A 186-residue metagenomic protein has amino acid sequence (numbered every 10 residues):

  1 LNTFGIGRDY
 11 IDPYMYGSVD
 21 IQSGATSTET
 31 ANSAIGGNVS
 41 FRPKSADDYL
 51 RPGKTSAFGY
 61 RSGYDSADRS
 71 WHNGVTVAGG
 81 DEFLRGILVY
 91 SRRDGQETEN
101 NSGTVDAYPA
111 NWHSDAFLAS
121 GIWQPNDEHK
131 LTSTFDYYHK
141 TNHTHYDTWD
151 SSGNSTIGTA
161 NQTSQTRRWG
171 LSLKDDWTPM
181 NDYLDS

Functional and structural regions predicted by a protein language model:
L1-Y14, S23-K54: Flexible, glycine/serine/threonine-rich loop segments and coil->beta-strand junctions that form periplasmic-facing
D9, V19, F58, G74-V75 (+2 more regions): Membrane-embedded beta-strands of outer-membrane beta-barrel proteins, especially the hydrophobic/small aromatic
G17-S18, H129: Beta-solenoid/beta-rich acyl/carboxylate-transfer cores
E29-A31, L50, A67-R69, M180-N181: Short glycine/serine/proline-enriched coil/turn segments at secondary-structure junctions
S40, A46-D47, T55-F58, D68 (+1 more regions): Periplasmic-side early beta-strands and strand-to-turn transitions of outer-membrane beta-barrels
R61-S62: Short glycine/proline- and aromatic-enriched beta-strand/turn motifs that initiate or cap beta-hairpins
S151-S186: Replace "related TpsB outer-membrane translocases also match" with "some related outer-membrane beta-barrels such as
